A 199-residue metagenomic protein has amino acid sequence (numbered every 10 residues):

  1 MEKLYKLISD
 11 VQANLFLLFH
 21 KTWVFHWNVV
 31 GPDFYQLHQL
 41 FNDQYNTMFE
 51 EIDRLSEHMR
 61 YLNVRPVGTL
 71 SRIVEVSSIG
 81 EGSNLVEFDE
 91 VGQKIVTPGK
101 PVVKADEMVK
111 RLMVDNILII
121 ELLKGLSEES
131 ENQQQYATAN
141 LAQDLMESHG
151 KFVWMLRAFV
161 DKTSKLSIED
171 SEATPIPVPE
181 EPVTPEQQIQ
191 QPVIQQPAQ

Functional and structural regions predicted by a protein language model:
E2-Y5, S9-Q12, F16, N42 (+5 more regions): Short amphipathic alpha-helical segments with heptad-repeat character
K3, L18-D43, V64-R65, L122-A137: Helix-loop segments that flank and shape redox-cofactor active sites
Q12, F19-T22, H26, Y45 (+6 more regions): A structural signal for well-ordered alpha-helices, especially hydrophobic packing surfaces of coiled-coils
D33-V76, F159: Conserved alpha-helical segments that form or flank metal/cofactor-binding pockets of metalloenzymes
E57, V74-D144: Acidic/histidine-rich alpha-helical segments that form the ligand environment of transition-metal centers
I119-Q187, I194: Preference for long, well-ordered alpha-helical segments
Q196-Q199: Short acidic DE-rich linear segments
